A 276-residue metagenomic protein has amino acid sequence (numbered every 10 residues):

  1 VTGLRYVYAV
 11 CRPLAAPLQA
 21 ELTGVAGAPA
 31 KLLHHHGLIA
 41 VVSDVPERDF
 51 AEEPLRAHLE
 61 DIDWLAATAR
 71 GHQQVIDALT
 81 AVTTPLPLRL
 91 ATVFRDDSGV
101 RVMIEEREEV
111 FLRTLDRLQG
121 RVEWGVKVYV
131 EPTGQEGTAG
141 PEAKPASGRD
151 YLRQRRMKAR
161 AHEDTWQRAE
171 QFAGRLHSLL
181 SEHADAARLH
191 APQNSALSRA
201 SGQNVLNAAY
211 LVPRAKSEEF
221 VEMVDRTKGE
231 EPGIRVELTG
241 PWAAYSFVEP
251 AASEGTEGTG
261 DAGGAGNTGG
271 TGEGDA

Functional and structural regions predicted by a protein language model:
V1-E257, E273-A276: An interfacial alpha-helical scaffold signature
T256-T271: Long, intrinsically disordered low-complexity tandem-repeat segments
